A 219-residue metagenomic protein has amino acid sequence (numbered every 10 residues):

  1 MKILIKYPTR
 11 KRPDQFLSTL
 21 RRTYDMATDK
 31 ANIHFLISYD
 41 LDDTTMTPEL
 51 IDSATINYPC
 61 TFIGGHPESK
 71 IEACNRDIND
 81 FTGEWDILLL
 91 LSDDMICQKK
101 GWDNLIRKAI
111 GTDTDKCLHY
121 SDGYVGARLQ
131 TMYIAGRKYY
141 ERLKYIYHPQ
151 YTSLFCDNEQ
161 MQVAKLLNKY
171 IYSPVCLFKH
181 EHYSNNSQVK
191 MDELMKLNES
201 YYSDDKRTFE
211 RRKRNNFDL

Functional and structural regions predicted by a protein language model:
T19-I33: Short, acidic, metal-binding catalytic loop of nucleotide-sugar glycosyltransferases
I37-L50, M95-I96: A conserved acidic beta->alpha catalytic loop
G65-C74, T152-L154: A short, glycine-/small-residue-rich helix N-cap motif at loop->alpha-helix starts within glycosyltransferase
N75-I87: Active-site nucleotide-sugar/metal-binding loop of Leloir-type enzymes
W85-I96: Short beta-strand-to-loop acidic/aromatic patch adjacent to the donor-nucleotide binding site
K100-C117: Conserved donor-nucleotide/metal-binding helix-loop-beta segment in metal-dependent transferases, i.e., the alpha-helix
K116-T131: Short beta-strand-to-loop element that shapes/binds the nucleotide-sugar donor at the catalytic cleft/hinge
L154-L219: C-terminal catalytic/acceptor-binding lobe
